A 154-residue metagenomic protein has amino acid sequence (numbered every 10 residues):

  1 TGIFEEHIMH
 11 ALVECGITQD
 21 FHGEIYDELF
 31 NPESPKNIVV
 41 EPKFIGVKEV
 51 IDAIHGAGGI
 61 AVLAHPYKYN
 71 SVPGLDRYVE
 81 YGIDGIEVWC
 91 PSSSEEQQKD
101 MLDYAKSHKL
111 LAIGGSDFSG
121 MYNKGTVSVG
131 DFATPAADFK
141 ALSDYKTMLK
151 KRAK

Functional and structural regions predicted by a protein language model:
T1-V62: Conserved acidic, metal-coordinating active-site core of Asp-based, Mg2+-dependent phosphoryl-transfer enzymes
K48-D52, G56-I60, Y67-K154: Charged catalytic cores and adjacent phosphate/nucleic-acid-binding surfaces used for phosphate/nucleic-acid chemistry
